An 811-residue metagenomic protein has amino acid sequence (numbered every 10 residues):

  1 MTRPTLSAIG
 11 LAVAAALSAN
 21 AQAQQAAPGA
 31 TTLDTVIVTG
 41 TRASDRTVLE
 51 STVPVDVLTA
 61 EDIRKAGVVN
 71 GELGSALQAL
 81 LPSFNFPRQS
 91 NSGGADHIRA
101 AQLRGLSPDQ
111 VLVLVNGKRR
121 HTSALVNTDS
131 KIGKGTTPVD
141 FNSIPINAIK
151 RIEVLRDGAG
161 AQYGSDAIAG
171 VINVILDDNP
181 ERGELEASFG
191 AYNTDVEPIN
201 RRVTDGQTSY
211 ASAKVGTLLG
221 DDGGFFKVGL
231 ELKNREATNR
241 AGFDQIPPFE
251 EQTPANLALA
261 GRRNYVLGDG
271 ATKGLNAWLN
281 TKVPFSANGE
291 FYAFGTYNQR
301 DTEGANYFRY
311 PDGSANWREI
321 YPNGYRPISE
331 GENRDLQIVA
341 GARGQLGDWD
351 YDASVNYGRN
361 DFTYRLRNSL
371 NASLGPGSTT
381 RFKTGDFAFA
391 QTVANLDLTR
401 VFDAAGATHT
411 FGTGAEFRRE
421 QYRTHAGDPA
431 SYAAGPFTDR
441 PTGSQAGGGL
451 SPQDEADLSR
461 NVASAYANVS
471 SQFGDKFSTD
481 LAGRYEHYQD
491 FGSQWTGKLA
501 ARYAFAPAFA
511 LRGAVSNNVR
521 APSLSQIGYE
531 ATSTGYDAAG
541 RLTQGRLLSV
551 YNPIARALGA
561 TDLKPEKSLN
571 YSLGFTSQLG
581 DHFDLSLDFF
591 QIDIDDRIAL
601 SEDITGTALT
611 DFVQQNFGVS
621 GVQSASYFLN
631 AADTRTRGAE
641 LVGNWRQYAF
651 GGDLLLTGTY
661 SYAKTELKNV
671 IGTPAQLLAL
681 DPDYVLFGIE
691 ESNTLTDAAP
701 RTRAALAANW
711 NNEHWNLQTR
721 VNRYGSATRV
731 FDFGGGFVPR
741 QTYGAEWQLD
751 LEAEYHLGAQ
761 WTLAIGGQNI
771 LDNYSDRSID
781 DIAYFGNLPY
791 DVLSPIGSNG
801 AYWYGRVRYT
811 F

Functional and structural regions predicted by a protein language model:
M1-N70, G74-A79, F141-I144, S212-T217 (+5 more regions): N-terminal Sec signal peptide and the immediately downstream disordered periplasmic leader that contains the TonB box
D45, K65, G74-S123: Extracytoplasmic beta-strand/coil segments of soluble accessory domains associated with Gram-negative outer-membrane
R120, K134-E186: A beta-strand signature from Gram-negative outer-membrane beta-barrel systems, especially the internal plug domain
E181-E184, P198-N323, P327-G347, H756: Transmembrane beta-barrel wall of Gram-negative outer-membrane proteins
G274, N333-D335, L450-V462, A508 (+8 more regions): Outer-membrane beta-barrel signature, preferentially recognizing the C-terminal barrel domain of Gram-negative
Y325-I338, Y357, A372-S478, G672-A705 (+1 more regions): Outer-membrane beta-barrel transmembrane domain signature of Gram-negative proteins, especially the mid-to-C-terminal
D584, F589-F731: Gram-negative outer-membrane beta-barrel transporters
I594, K664, V721-F731, E754-F811: C-terminal beta-signal and adjacent terminal beta-strands/loops of Gram-negative outer-membrane beta-barrel proteins
